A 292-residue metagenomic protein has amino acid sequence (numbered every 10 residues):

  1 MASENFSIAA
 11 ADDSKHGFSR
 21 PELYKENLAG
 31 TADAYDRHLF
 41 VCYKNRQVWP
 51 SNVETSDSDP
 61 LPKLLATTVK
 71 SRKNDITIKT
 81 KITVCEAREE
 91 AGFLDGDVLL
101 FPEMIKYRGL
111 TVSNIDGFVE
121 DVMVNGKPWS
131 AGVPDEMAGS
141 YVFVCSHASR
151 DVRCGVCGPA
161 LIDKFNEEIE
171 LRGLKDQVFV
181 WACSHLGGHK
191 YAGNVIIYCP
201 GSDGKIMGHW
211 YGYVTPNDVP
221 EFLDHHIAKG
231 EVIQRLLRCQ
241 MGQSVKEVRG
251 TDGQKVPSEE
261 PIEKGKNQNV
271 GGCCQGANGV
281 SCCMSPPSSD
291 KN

Functional and structural regions predicted by a protein language model:
M1-N292: Histidine/cysteine-enriched polar flanking segments
